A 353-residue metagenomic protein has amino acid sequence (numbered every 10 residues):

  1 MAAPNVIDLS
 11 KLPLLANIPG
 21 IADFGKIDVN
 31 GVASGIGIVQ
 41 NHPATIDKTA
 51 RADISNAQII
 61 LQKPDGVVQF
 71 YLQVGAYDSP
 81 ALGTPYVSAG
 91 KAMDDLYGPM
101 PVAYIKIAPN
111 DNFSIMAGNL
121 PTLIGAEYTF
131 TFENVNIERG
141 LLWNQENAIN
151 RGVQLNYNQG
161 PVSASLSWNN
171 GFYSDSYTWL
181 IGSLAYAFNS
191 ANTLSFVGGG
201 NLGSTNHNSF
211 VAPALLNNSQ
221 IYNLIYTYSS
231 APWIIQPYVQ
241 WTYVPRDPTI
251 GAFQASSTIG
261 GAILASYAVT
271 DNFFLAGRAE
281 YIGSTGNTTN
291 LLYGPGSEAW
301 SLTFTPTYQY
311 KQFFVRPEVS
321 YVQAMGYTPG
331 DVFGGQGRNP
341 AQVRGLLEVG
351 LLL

Functional and structural regions predicted by a protein language model:
M1-I7: Cleavable N-terminal export/targeting peptides
L15-I181, A185-T193, Y267, A276 (+1 more regions): Outer membrane beta-barrel
I38, Y77-S79, L202-G203, T242-V244: A short, flexible beta-alpha/helix-coil linker loop
P43-D47, A89-L96, Y104, S195-G198 (+2 more regions): Outer-membrane beta-barrel pore domains
